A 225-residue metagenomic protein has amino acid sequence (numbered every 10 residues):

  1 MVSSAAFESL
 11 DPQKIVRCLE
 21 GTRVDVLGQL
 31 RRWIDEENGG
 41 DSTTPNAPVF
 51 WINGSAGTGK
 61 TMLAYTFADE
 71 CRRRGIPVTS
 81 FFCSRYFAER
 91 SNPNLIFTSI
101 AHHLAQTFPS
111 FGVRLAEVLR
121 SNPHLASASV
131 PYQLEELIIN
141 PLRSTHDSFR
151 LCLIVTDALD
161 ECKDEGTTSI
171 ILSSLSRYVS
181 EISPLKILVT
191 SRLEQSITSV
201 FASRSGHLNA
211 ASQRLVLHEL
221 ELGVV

Functional and structural regions predicted by a protein language model:
M1-V225: Conserved NB-ARC/NACHT P-loop NTPase core of NLR-like innate immune receptors
